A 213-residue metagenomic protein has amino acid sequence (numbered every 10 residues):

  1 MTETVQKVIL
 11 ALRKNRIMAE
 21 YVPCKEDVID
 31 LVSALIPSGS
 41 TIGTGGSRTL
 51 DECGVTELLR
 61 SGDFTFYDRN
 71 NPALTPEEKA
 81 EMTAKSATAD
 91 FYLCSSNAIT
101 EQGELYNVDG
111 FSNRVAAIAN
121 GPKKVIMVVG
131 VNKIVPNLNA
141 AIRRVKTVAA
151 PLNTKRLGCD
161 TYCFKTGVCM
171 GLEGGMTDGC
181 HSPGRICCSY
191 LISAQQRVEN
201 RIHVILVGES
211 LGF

Functional and structural regions predicted by a protein language model:
T4-T83, T88-L93: N-terminal active-site beta-alpha-beta segment that forms phosphate/nucleotide-binding and substrate-recognition loops
A87-F213: Conserved phosphate- and dinucleotide-binding cores of soluble alpha/beta proteins, encompassing both enzyme active
